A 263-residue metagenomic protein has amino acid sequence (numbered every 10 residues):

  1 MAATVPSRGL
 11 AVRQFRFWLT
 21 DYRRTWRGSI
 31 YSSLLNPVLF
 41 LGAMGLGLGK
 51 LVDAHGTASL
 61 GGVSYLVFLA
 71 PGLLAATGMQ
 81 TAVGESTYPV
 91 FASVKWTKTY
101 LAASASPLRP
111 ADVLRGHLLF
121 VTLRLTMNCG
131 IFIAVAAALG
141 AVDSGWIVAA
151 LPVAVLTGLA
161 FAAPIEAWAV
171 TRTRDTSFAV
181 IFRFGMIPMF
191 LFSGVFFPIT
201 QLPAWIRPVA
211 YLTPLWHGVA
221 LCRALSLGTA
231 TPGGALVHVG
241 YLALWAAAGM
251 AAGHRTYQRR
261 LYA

Functional and structural regions predicted by a protein language model:
M1-V148, P152-A263: Hydrophobic transmembrane alpha-helices and immediately adjacent juxtamembrane helices of multi-pass inner-membrane
